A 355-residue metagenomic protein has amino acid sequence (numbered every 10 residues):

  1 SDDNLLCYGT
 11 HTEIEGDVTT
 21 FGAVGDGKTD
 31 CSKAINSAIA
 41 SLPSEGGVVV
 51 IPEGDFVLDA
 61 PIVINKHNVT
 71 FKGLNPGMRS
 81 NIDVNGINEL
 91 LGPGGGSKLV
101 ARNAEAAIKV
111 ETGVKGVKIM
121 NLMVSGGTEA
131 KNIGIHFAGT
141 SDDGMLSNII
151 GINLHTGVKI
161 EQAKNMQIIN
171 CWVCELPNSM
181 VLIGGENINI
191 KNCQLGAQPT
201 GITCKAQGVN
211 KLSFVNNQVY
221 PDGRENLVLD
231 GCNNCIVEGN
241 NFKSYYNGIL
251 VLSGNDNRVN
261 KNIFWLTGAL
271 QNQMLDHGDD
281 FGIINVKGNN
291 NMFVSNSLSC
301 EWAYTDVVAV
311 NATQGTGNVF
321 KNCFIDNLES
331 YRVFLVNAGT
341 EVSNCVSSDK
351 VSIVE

Functional and structural regions predicted by a protein language model:
D2-V18, S343, S347-E355: Glycine-rich, low-complexity segments
T12, I39-E45, I64-N65, T112-G113 (+6 more regions): Flexible, charged surface loops at secondary-structure boundaries
V18-P52: Acidic Gly/Asp/Thr-rich repetitive segments characteristic of extracellular carbohydrate-active and adhesion proteins
N36, P43-E89, S97-A104, V124: N-terminal extracellular ligand-recognition/capping segment immediately after the signal peptide
G47, D59-P61, S80-V84, A101-A107 (+11 more regions): Short glycine/acidic-rich loop motifs that flank beta-strands on beta-rich extracellular proteins
I64-H67, K115, T140-D143, A163-Q167 (+7 more regions): Short "repeat-start/strand-capping" segments in structured domains, especially the N-termini of parallel beta-helix
T70-N75, L91-G95, A107-L154, I169 (+2 more regions): Parallel beta-helix/beta-solenoid
L122, I149, C171, C193 (+9 more regions): Consensus "Asn ladder" position of solenoid repeat domains
